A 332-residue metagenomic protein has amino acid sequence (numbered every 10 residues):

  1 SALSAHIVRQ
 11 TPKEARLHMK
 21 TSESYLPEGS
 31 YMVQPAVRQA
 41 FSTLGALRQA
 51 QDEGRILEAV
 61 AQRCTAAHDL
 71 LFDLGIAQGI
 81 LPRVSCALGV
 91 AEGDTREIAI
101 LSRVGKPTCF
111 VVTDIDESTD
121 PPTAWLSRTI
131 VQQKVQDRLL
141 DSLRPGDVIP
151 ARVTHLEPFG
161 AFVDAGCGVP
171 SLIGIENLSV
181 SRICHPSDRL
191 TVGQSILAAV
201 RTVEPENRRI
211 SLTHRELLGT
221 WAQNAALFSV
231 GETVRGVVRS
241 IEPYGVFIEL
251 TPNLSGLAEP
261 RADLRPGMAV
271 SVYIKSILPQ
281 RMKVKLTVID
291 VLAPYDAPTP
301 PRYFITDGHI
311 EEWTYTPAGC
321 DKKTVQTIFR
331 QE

Functional and structural regions predicted by a protein language model:
A2-L74, T95-T123, P150, P158 (+3 more regions): OB-fold/S1-family RNA-binding modules
M32-R55, G93-I100, S127-P145, C184-S187 (+3 more regions): Short boundary/loop segments of OB/S1/cold-shock single-stranded nucleic-acid-binding domains
L71-G75, I80-V84, W125-T129, F162-G166 (+4 more regions): Short, acidic/hydrophobic/Gly-rich beta-strand patch recurrent on exposed beta strands that often constitutes part
Q78-I98, S171-P186, L254-L264: Beta-strand/loop nucleic-acid-binding surfaces
Q132-Q136, D141-T213, L218: Solenoidal tandem-repeat scaffolds enriched in leucines and small polar residues
K134, S171, T220, G256 (+2 more regions): Residue-level signal for secondary-structure boundary sites
S240-I248, P252-E259, M268-A269: Intrinsically disordered, low-complexity segments enriched in Gly and acidic/Ser/Thr residues that form flexible
